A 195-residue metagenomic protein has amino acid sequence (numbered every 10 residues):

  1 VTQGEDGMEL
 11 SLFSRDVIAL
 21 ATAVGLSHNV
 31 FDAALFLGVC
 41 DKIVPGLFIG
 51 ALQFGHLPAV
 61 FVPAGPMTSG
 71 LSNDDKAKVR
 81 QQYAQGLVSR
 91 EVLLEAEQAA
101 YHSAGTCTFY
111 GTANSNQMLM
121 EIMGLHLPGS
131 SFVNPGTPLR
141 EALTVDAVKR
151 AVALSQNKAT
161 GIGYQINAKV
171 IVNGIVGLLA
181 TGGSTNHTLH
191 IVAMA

Functional and structural regions predicted by a protein language model:
V1-F13, N186-L189: Anionic-ligand anchoring segments at beta-strand to alpha-helix junctions in alpha/beta enzyme folds, i.e., glycine
S11-I166, V170-N173, G177: Active-site cavity-forming subdomains of large catalytic enzyme subunits
G183-A195: Alpha-helical support elements that line or immediately flank enzyme active sites and cofactor-binding pockets
